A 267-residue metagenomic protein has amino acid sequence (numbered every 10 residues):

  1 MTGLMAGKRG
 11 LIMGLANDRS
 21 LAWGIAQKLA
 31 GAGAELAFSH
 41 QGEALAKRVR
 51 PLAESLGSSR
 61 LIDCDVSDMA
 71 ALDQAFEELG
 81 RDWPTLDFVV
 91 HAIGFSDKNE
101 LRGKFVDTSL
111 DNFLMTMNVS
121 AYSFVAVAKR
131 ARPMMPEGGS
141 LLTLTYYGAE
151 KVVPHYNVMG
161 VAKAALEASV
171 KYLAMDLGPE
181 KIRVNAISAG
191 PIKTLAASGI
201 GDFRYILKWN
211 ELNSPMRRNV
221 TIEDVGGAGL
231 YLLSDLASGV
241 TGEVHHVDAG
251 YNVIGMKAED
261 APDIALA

Functional and structural regions predicted by a protein language model:
T2-F38: Canonical Rossmann dinucleotide-binding motif of NAD(H)/NADP(H)-dependent dehydrogenases/reductases, specifically
G14-L21, G94-P133, E137-P179, P191-K193 (+2 more regions): Catalytic loop of short-chain dehydrogenase/reductase
L29, E35, T143, L166-V170 (+3 more regions): Conserved Rossmann-fold SDR core element
A30, P84, M135-P136, M175-E180 (+3 more regions): A short hydrophobic alpha-helix cap/turn motif
R50, P179, A189-S214, I254-A267: A glycine/serine/threonine-rich, flexible loop-to-helix segment that serves as the NAD(P) cofactor-binding "lid"
I62-C64, V220: Cofactor-binding loops of NAD(P)H-dependent oxidoreductases, dominated by short-chain dehydrogenase/reductases
C64, D68-D73, E77, R81-D82 (+5 more regions): Conserved mid-core segment of classical short-chain dehydrogenase/reductases
Y122, A186, R204-V240, H245-A249: C-terminal helical subdomain
